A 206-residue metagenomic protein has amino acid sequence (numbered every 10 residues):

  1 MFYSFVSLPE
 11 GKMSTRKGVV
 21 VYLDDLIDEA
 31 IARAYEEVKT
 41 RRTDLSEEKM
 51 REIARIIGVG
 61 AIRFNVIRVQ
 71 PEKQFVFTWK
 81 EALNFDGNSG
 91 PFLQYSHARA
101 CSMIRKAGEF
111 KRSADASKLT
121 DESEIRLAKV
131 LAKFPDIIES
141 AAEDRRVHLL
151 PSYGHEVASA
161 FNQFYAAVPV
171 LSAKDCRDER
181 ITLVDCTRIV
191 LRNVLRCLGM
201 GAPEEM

Functional and structural regions predicted by a protein language model:
M1-M206: Non-catalytic interaction-recognition regions
